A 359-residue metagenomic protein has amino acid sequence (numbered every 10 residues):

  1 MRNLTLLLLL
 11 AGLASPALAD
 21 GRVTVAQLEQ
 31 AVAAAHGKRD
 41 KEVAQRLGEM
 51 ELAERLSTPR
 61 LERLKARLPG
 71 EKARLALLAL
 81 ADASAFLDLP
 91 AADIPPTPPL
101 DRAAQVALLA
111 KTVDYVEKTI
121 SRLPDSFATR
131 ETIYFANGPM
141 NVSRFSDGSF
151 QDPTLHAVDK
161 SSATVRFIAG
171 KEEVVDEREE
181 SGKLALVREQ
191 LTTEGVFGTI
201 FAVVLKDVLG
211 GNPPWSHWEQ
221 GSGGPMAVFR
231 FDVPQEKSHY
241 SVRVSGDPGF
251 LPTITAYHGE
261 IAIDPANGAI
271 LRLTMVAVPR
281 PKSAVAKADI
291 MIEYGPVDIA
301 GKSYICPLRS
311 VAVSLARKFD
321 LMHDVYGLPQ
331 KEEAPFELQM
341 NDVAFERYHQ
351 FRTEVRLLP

Functional and structural regions predicted by a protein language model:
T5-S15: Bacterial N-terminal signal peptides
L9, R55-E71, G221, D342-Q350: Short, solvent-exposed linear motifs at loop/edge-of-secondary-structure regions
A14, E54, R272: Short acidic (Asp/Glu) and glycine-rich catalytic loops that position anionic groups and cofactors
A17-L18, D176: Residues at secondary-structure transition points
A19-P96: General marker for long, soluble alpha-helical cores
G70-R74, H258, I263: Structural alpha-beta junctions
L87-H258, P265-L271, V276-D289, G295-P359: Structured extracytoplasmic
